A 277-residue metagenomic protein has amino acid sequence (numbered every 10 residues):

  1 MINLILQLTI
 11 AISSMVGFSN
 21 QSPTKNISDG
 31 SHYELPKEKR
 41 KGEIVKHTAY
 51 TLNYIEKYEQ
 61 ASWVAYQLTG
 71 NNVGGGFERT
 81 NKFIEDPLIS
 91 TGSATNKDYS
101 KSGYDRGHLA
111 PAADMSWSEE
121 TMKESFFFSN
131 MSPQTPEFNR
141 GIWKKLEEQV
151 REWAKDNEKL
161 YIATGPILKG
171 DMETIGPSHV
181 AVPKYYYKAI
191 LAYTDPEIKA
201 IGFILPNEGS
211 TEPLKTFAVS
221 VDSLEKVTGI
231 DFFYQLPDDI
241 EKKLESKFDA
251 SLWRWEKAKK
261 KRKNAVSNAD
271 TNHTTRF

Functional and structural regions predicted by a protein language model:
I2-F277: Domain-level detector for secreted/extracellular nuclease and nuclease-toxin modules, and for the ENPP-like C-terminal
